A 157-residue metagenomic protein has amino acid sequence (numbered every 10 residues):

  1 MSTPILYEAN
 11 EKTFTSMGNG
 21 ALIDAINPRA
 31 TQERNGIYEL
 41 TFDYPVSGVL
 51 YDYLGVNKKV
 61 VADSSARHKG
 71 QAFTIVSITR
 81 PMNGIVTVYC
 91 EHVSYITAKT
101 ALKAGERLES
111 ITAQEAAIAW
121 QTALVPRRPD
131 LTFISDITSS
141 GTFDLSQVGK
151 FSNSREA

Functional and structural regions predicted by a protein language model:
M1-L108, S152: Assembly/oligomerization scaffold segments
E91-A157: Charged- and aromatic-enriched interaction segments used to assemble and dock large macromolecular complexes
